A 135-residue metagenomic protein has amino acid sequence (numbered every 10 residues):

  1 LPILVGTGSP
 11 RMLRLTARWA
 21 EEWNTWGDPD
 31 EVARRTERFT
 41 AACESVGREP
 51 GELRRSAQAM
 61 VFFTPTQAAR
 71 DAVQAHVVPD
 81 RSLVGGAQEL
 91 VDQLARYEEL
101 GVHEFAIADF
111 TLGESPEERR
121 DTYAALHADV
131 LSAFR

Functional and structural regions predicted by a protein language model:
L1-R135: Active-site-adjacent structural elements that line small-molecule/cofactor binding pockets in enzymes
